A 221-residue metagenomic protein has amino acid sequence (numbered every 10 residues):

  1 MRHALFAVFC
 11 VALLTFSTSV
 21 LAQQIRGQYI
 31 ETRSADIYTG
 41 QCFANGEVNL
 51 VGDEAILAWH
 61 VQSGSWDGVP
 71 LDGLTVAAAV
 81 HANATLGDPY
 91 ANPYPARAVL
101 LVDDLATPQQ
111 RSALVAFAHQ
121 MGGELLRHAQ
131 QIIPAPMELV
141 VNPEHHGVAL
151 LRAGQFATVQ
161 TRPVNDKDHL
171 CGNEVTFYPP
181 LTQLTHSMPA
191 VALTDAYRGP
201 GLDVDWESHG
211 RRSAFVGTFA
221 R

Functional and structural regions predicted by a protein language model:
M1, A22-Q23: Absolute protein N-terminus
M1-F9: Bacterial N-terminal signal peptides that target proteins for export
S17-T18: N-terminal signal peptide c-region/cleavage motif recognized by signal peptidases
Q23-V99: N-terminal Sec/ER secretory leader and immediately downstream segment of secreted/extracellular precursors
L100-F219: Mature, soluble, non-transmembrane domains
